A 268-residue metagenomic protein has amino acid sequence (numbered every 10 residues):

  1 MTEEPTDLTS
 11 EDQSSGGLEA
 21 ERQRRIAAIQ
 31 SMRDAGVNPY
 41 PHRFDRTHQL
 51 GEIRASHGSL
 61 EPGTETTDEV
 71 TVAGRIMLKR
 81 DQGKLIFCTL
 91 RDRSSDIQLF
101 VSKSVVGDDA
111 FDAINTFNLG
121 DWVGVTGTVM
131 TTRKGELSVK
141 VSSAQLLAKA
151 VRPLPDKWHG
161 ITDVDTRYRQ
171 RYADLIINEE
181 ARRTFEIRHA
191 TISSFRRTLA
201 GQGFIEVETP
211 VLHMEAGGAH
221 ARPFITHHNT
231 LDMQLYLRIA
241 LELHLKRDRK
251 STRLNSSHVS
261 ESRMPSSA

Functional and structural regions predicted by a protein language model:
T2-E11, G17-A20, I29-A35, P39-R253: Class II aminoacyl-tRNA synthetase-like tRNA-binding/catalytic domains
R24: Arg/Lys-rich, often Gly-containing low-complexity segments of ribosomal proteins
L254-A268: Positively charged, low-complexity/disordered segments
